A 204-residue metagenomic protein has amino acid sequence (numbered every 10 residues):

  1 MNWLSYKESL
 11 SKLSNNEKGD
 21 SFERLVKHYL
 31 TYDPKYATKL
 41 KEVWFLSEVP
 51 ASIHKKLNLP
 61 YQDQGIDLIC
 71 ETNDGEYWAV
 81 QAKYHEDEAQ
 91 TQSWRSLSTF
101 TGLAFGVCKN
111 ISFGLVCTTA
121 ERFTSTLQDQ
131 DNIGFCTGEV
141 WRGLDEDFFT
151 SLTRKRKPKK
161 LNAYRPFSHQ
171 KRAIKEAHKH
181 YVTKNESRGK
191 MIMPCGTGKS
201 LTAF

Functional and structural regions predicted by a protein language model:
M1-W3, S21: Generic N-terminal amphipathic/basic segments
N2, F45, S93, C136-T137: Short, solvent-exposed coil/turn linker segments
W3-K12, Y29, S52-N58, S98 (+2 more regions): ATP-dependent helicase/translocase motor core
N15-S21, R165-P166: Structural motif
K18-V107: Catalytic centers of nucleases
